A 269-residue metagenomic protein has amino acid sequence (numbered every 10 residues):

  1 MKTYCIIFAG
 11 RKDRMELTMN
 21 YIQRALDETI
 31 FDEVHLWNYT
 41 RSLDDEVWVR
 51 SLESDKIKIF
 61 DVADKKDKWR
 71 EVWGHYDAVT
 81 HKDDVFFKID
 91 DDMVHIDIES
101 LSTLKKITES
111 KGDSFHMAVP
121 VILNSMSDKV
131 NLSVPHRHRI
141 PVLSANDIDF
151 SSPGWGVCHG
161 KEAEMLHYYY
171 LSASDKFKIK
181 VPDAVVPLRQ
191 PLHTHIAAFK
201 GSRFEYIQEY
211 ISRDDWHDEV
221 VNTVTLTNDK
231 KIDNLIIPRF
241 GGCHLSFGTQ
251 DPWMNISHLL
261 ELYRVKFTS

Functional and structural regions predicted by a protein language model:
K2-T3, A25-H35, I57: Short loop->beta transition adjacent to catalytic acidic/histidine clusters or analogous donor-positioning motifs
Y4-K12: A conserved hydrophobic helix/loop-capping motif in glycosyltransferases and polysaccharide synthases
R11-D27: Short, well-formed alpha-helical segments that are part of the catalytic scaffolds of diverse glycosyltransferases
R14-M15, L43-E46, H95-D97, S125-V130 (+2 more regions): Short catalytic/ligand-binding loop motif for oxyanion handling, primarily in non-cytosolic enzymes, centered on
L17-Y21, G160-S269: C-terminal catalytic/acceptor-binding lobe
L36-K88, V94-S100: Active-site-proximal specificity loops/subdomain of glycosyltransferases
V47-V49, S100, K129-V134, F247-Q250 (+1 more regions): Short aromatic-enriched loop/helix-cap "lid" or pocket-rim segments at secondary-structure transitions that line
L104-Y206: Conserved catalytic core of nucleotide-sugar-dependent glycosyltransferases
